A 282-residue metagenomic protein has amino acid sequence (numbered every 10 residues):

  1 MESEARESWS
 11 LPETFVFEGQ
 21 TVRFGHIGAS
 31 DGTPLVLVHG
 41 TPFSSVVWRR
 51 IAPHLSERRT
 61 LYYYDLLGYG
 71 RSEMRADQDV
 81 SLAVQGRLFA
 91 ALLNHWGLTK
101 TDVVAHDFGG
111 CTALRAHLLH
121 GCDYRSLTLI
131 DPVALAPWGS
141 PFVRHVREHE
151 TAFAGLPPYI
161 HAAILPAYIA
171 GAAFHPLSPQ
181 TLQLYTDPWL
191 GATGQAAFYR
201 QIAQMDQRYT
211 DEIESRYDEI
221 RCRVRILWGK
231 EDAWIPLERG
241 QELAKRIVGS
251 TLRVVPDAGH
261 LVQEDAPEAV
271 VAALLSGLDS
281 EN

Functional and structural regions predicted by a protein language model:
M1-L35, S56-R59, N94, L98-T99 (+1 more regions): Alpha/beta-hydrolase fold catalytic core
G25, Y62-A105, A272: Active-site loop/oxyanion-hole signature of alpha/beta-hydrolase fold enzymes
I27-R71: Conserved HGGG/HGGXW glycine-rich cap/lid loop of the alpha/beta-hydrolase fold
L118, Y124-L156: Flexible "cap/lid" loop of the alpha/beta hydrolase fold
W138-S140, P158-E219: Conserved alpha/beta-hydrolase catalytic His-Asp/Glu region
I220, I226-W228: Short beta-strand/loop motif that positions the catalytic acidic residue of the alpha/beta-hydrolase fold
E231-I235: Acidic catalytic loop of the alpha/beta-hydrolase fold
S250-N282: Catalytic active-site module of serine/aspartate enzymes centered on a nucleophile-bearing elbow/loop
